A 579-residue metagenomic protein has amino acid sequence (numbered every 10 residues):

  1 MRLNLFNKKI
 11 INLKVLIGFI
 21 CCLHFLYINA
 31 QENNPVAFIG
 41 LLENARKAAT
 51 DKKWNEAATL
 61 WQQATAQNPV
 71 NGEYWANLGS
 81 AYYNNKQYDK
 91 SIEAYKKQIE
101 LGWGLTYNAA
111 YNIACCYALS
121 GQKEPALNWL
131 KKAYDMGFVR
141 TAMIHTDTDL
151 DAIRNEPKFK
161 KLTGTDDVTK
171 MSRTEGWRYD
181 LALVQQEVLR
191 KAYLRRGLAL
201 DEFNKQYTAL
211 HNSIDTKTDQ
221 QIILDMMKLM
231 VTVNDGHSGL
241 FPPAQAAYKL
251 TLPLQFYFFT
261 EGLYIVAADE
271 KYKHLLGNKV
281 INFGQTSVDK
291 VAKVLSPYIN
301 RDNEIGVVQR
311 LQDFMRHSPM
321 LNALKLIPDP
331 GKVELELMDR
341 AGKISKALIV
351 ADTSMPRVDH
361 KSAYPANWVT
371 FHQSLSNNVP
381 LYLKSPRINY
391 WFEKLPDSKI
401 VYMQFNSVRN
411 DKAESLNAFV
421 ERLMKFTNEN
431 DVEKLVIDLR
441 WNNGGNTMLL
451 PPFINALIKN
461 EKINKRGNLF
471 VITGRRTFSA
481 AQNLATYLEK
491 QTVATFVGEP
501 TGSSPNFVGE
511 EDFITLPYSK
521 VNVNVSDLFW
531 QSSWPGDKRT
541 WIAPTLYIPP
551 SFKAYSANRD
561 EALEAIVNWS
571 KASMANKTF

Functional and structural regions predicted by a protein language model:
N34-I39, G72-E73, T106-N108, T141-A142: Helix-start (N-cap) detector for alpha-helical repeat units in TPR-like alpha-solenoids, especially tetratricopeptide
T50-D51, N84-N85, L119, A152: Register position in tetratricopeptide repeats
N77, N112, T146-D147: Canonical tetratricopeptide repeat
N155-K434, W441, K465, T515 (+2 more regions): Flexible, low-complexity junctional segments that flank or bridge functional domains
T174-A182, G331, R340-K343, P380-F579: C-terminal "post-core" interaction segments
